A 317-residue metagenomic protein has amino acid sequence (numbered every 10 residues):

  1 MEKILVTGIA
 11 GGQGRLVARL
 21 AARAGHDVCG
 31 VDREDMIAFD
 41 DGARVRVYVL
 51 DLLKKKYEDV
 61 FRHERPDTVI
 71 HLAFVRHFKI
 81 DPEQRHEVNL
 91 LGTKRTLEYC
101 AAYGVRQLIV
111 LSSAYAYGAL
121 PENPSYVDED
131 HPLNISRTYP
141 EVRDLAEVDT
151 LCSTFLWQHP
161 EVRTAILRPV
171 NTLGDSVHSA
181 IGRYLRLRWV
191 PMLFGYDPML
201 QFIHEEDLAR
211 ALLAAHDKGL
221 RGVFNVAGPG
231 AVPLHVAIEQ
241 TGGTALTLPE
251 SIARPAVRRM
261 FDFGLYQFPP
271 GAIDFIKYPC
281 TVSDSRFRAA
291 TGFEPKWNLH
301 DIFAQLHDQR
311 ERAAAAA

Functional and structural regions predicted by a protein language model:
I4-A24: N-terminal Rossmann NAD(P)H-binding glycine-rich loop of SDR-like oxidoreductase domains
L50-L91, Y99, A119: NAD(P)H-binding glycine-rich loop region in Rossmannoid oxidoreductase-like domains and their noncatalytic homologs
Q84-R95, Y103, R143-D144, I203: Glycine-rich NAD(P)-binding loop of the Rossmann-fold in SDR/ketoreductase-type enzymes
R95-E141: Conserved Rossmann-fold NAD(P)-dependent oxidoreductase catalytic core, especially the SDR/UDP-sugar
R137-A165: Active-site Tyr-X1-5-Lys
F155-Q201, E205: NAD(P)-dependent short-chain dehydrogenase/reductase
A209-P270, D284, A304, A313-A317: Mid/C-terminal beta-alpha module of Rossmann-like enzyme folds, strongest in SDR-family dehydrogenases/epimerases
R288-A289, E294-A317: Amphipathic terminal alpha-helices
